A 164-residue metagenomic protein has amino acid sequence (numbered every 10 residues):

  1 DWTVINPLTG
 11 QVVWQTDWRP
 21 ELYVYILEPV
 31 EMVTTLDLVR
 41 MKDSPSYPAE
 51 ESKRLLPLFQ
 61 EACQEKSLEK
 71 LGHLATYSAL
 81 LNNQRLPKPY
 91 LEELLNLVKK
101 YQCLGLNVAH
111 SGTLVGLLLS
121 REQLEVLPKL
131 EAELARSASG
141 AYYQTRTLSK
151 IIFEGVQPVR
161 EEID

Functional and structural regions predicted by a protein language model:
D1-L104, S120-E133, A141-D164: ATP-dependent small-molecule kinase catalytic core of the GHMP/sugar-kinase superfamily and closely related
L91-E92, A109-G116: Small/polar glycine-rich anion-binding or flexible loop at a beta-alpha turn
